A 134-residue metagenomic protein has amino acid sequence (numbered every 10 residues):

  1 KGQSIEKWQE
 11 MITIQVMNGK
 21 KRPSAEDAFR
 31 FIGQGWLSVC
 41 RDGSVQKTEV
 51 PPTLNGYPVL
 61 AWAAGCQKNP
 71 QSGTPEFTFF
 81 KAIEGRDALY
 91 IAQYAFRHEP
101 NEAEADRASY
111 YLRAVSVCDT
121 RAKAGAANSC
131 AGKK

Functional and structural regions predicted by a protein language model:
K1-E26: Secretory pathway targeting signatures of secreted, lumenal, and periplasmic proteins
G2-E6, K81-R86: Short glycine/proline-enriched loop/turn "hinge" motifs that connect secondary-structure elements and lie
N18, A63-C66, Q93-F96: A mature extracytoplasmic/lumenal domain signature
K21, Q67-N69, R97-N101: Solvent-exposed loop/turn segments at secondary-structure junctions within structured extracellular/periplasmic domains
R22-D27, E102, D106: Soluble non-cytosolic domains of exported or imported proteins
E26-G33, S109-L112: Extracytoplasmic/secreted envelope proteins and their assembly/folding machinery, especially bacterial periplasmic
Q34-A82: Signature of long, low-cysteine stretches enriched in small and polar/charged residues
D87-K134: Surface-exposed amphipathic alpha-helical segments
